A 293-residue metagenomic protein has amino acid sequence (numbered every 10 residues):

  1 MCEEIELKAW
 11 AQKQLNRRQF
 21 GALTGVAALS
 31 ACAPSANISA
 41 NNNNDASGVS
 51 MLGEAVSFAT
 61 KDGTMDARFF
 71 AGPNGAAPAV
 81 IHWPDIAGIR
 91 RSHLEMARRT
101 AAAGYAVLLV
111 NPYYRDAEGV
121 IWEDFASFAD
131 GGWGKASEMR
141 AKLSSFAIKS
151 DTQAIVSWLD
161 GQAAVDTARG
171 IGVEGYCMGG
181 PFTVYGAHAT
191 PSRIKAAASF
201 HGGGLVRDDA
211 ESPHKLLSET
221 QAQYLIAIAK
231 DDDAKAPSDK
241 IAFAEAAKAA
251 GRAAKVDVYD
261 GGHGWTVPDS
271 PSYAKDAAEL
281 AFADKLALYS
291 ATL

Functional and structural regions predicted by a protein language model:
M1-L15: N-terminal secretory signal peptides
L15-L29: N-terminal export leaders
N41-G72: N-terminal cap/lid segment of alpha/beta-hydrolase-fold proteins
A77-D85: Short beta-strand element of the alpha/beta-hydrolase
F125-G172: Gly/Ser-rich "nucleophile elbow"/oxyanion-hole loop immediately N-terminal to the catalytic nucleophile in hydrolases
Q153-H214: Primarily recognizes the serine-hydrolase "nucleophile elbow" in alpha/beta-hydrolase and SGNH/GDSL folds
T220, I226-I228: Short beta-strand/loop motif that positions the catalytic acidic residue of the alpha/beta-hydrolase fold
R252-L293: C-terminal catalytic histidine-bearing segment of alpha/beta-hydrolase fold enzymes
